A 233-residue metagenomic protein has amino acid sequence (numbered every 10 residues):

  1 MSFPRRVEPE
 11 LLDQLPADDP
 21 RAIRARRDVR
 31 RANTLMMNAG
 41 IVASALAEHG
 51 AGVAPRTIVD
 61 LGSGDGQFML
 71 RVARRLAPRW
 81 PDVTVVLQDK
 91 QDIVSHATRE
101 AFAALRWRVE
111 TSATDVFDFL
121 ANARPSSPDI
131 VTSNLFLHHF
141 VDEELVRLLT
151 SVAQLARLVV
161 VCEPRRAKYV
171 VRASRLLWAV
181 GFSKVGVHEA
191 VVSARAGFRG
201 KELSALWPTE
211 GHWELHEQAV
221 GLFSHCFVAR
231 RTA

Functional and structural regions predicted by a protein language model:
M1-L15: N-terminal auxiliary segments of SAM/dcSAM-dependent transferases
L15-A45, H49: Class I SAM-dependent methyltransferase Rossmann-like catalytic core, especially the SAM/SAH-binding loop
V59, G66-F119: Class I SAM-dependent methyltransferase SAM/SAH-binding core
D129-E143: A short SAM/SAH-binding and catalytic strip from SAM-dependent methyltransferases
F140-V152: A short, conserved alpha-helix within the catalytic core of class I
A156-R165: Conserved beta-strand signature within the Rossmann-like core of class I S-adenosyl-L-methionine
P164-E210, H216-E217: C-terminal alpha-helical "lid/dimerization" subdomain adjacent to the S-adenosyl-L-methionine
L215-A233: Core SAM-dependent methyltransferase catalytic element
